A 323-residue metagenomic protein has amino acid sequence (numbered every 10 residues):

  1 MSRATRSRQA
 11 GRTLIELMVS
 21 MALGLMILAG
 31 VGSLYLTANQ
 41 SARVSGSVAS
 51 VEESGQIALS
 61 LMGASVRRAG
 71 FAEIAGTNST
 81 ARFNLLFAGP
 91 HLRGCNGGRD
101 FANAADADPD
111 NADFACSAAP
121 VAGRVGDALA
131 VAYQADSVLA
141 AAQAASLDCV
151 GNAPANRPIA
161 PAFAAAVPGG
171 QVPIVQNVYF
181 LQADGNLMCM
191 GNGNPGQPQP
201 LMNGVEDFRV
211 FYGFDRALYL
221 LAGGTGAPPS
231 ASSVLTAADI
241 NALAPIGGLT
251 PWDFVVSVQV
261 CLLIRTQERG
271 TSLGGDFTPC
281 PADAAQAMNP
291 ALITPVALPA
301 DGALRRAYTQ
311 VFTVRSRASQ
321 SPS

Functional and structural regions predicted by a protein language model:
M1-S2, F312: C-terminal intrinsically disordered extensions
S2-R3, A10-F71, S323: Aliphatic-rich helix starts adjacent to a transmembrane/signal segment
R6-R8, I15, A22-L23, A38-N39 (+7 more regions): Short, well-ordered helical secondary-structure segments
A58-C261, Q267-L304, Q320-S323: N-terminal pilin/flagellin-like segments and related low-complexity appendage regions
R306-Y308: Extracellular and select intracellular beta-sandwich modules with Ser/Thr-enriched, small-residue motifs on
Q310-S323: Structural signal for terminal/edge beta-strands and the immediately following C-terminal loop/tail that closes
